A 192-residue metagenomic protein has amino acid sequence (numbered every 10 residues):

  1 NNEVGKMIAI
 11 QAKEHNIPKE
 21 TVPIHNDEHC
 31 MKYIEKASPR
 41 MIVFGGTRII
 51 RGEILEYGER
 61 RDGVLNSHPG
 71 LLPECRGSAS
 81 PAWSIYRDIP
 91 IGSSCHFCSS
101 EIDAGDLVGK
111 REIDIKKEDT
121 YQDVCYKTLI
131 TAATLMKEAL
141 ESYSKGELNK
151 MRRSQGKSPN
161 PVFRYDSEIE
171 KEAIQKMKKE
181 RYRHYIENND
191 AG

Functional and structural regions predicted by a protein language model:
N1-G192: One-carbon transfer enzymes
